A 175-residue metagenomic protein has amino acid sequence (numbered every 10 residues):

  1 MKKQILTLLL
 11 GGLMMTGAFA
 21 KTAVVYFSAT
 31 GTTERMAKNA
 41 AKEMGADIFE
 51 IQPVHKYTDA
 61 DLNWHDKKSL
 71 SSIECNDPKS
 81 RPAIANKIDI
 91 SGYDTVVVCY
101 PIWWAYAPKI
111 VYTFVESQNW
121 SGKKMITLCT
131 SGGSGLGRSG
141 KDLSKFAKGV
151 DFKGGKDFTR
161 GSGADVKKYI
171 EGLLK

Functional and structural regions predicted by a protein language model:
M1-Q4: Positively charged n-region of N-terminal signal peptides that target proteins for export
L6-T7, A85: General helical structural elements
T7-M15: Bacterial N-terminal signal peptides
F19-K175: Active-site-proximal alpha-helix that buttresses catalytic centers in soluble enzyme cores
